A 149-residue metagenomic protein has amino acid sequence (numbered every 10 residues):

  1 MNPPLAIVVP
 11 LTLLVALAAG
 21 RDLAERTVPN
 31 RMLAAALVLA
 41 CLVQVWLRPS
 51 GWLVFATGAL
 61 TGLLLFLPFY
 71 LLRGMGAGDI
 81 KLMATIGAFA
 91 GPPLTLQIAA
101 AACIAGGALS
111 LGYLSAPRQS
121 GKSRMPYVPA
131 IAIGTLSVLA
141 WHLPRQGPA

Functional and structural regions predicted by a protein language model:
M1-A149: A membrane-topology feature that recognizes alpha-helical transmembrane segments and their immediate juxtamembrane
